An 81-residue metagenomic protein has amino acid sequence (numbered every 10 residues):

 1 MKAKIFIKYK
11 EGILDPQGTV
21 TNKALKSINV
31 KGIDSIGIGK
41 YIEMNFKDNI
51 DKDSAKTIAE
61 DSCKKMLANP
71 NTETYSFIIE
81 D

Functional and structural regions predicted by a protein language model:
M1-D81: Non-catalytic terminal accessory/regulatory regions of metabolic enzymes
